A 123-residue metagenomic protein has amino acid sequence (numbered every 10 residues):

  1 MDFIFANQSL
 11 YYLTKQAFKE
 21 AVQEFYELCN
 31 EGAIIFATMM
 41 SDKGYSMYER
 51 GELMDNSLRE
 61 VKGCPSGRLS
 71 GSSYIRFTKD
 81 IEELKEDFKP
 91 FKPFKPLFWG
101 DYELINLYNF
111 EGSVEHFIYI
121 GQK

Functional and structural regions predicted by a protein language model:
D2: Conserved acidic residues
F5: A conserved beta-strand element that flanks and buttresses the S-adenosyl-L-methionine
Q8-Y12: Short catalytic micro-motifs in class I SAM-dependent methyltransferases
K19-E31: A short glycine-rich, Lys/Arg-flanked "PGG" loop and its adjoining helix->strand segment in the class I
E20, I34-K123: Class I (Rossmann-like) S-adenosyl-L-methionine-dependent methyltransferase catalytic domain, capturing the SAM-binding
